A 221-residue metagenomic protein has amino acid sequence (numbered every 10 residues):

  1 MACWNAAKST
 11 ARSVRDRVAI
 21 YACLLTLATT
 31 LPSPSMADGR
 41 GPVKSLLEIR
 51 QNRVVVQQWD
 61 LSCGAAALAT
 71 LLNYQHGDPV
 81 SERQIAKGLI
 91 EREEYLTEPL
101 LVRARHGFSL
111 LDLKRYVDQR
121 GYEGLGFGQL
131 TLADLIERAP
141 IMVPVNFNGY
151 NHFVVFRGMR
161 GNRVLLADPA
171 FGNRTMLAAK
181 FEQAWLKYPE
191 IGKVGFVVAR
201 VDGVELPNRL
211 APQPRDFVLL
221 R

Functional and structural regions predicted by a protein language model:
M1-V14: N-terminal secretory signal peptides that target proteins for export/translocation
W4, R17, L24, A28-L96 (+2 more regions): Active-site-adjacent structural segments surrounding the nucleophilic cysteine of cysteine proteases and isopeptidases
M36-A37, G41-E48, L89-V194: Conserved active-site-adjacent core of cysteine acyl-enzyme catalytic domains
H76, M159-G161, V201-D202: Short loop segments at secondary-structure junctions
E190-R221: Low-complexity, Gly/Ser/Thr/Pro-rich intrinsically disordered linker/tail segments
